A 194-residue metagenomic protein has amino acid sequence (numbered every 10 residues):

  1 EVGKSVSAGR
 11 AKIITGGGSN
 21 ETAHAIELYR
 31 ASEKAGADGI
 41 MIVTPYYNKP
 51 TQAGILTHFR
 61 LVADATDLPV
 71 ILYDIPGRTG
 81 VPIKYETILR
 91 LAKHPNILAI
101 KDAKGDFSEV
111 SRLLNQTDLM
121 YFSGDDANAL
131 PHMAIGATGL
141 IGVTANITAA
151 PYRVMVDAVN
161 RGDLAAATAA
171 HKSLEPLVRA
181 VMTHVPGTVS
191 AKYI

Functional and structural regions predicted by a protein language model:
E1-G80, I88-R90: Active-site beta->alpha loop and helix N-cap motifs at the rims of alpha/beta catalytic domains
D38, V181-P186: Short amphipathic alpha-helical segments at helix boundaries and their inter-helical linkers
D64-A65, R78-E175, A180-T183: Catalytic alpha/beta core domains of metabolic enzymes, predominantly
V185-I194: C-terminal extensions of enzymes
